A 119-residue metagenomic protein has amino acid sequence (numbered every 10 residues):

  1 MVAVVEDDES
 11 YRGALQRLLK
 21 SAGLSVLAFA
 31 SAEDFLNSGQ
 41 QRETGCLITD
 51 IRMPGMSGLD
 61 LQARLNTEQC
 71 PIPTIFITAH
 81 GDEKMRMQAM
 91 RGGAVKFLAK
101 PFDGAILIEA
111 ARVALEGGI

Functional and structural regions predicted by a protein language model:
M1-S10, L15-L19, L47: Conserved acidic segment of CheY-like receiver
A28-C46: Acidic, metal-coordinating helix/loop segments flanking the phosphotransfer/catalytic sites of two-component signaling
A30-S31, S57-D60: Acidic catalytic/metal-coordinating carboxylates
D50, T78: Active-site residues of response regulator receiver
M53: Receiver (REC) domain active-site loop signature in two-component systems and cognate sites in sensor histidine kinases
D60, G81-K96: Alpha4 helix (beta4-alpha4-beta5 surface) of REC/receiver domains from two-component response regulators
K84, F102-R112: C-terminal output helix
R112-I119: The C-terminal output helix
